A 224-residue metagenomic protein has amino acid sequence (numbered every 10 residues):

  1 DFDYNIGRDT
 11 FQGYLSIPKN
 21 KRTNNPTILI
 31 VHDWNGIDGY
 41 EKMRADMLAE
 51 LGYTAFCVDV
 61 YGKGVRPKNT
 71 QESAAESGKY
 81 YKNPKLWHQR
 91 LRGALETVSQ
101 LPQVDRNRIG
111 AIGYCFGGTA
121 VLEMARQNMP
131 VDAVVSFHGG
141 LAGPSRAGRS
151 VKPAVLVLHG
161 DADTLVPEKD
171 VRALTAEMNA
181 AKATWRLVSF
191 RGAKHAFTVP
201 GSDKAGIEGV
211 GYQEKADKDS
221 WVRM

Functional and structural regions predicted by a protein language model:
F2-P102, V199-G211: Serine-hydrolase catalytic machinery in alpha/beta-hydrolase-like enzymes
R44, P167-M178: Short alpha-helix in the alpha/beta-hydrolase fold that links the catalytic acid
V60-G64, G140, A193: Short beta-to-alpha linker loops that shape the active-site pocket of alpha/beta-hydrolase fold enzymes
L91-K152: Primarily recognizes the serine-hydrolase "nucleophile elbow" in alpha/beta-hydrolase and SGNH/GDSL folds
V151, V157-H159, D163, F190: Short beta-strand/loop motif that positions the catalytic acidic residue of the alpha/beta-hydrolase fold
A162-V166, H195: Acidic catalytic loop of the alpha/beta-hydrolase fold
N179, T184-M224: C-terminal catalytic histidine-bearing segment of alpha/beta-hydrolase fold enzymes
